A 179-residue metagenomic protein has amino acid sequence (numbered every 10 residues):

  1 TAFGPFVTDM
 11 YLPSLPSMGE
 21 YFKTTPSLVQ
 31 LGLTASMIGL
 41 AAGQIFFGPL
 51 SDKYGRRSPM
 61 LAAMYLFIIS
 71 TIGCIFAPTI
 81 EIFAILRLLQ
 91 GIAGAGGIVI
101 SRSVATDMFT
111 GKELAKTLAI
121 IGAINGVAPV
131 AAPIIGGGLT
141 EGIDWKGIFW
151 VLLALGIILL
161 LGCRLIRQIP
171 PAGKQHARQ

Functional and structural regions predicted by a protein language model:
T1-P26: Extracytoplasmic
D9, M37-I45, P129-V130: Residue-level signature of mid-helix packing/kink "hotspots" within the transmembrane helices of 12-pass Major
K23, G55, F76-I82, A93 (+1 more regions): Helix-breaking motifs and short loop linkers at transmembrane-helix boundaries and internal kinks in secondary membrane
A42-E81: Conserved MFS/SLC helix-loop-helix module at the cytosolic interface between two early adjacent transmembrane helices
P78, I82, A119-R164: Helix-loop-helix hairpin linking two adjacent transmembrane segments in secondary transporters
L86-I124: Cytoplasmic helix-loop-helix junction between adjacent transmembrane helices in 12-TM secondary transporters
C163-H176: Helix-loop junctions on the cytosolic side of multi-pass membrane transporters, especially the intracellular loop
